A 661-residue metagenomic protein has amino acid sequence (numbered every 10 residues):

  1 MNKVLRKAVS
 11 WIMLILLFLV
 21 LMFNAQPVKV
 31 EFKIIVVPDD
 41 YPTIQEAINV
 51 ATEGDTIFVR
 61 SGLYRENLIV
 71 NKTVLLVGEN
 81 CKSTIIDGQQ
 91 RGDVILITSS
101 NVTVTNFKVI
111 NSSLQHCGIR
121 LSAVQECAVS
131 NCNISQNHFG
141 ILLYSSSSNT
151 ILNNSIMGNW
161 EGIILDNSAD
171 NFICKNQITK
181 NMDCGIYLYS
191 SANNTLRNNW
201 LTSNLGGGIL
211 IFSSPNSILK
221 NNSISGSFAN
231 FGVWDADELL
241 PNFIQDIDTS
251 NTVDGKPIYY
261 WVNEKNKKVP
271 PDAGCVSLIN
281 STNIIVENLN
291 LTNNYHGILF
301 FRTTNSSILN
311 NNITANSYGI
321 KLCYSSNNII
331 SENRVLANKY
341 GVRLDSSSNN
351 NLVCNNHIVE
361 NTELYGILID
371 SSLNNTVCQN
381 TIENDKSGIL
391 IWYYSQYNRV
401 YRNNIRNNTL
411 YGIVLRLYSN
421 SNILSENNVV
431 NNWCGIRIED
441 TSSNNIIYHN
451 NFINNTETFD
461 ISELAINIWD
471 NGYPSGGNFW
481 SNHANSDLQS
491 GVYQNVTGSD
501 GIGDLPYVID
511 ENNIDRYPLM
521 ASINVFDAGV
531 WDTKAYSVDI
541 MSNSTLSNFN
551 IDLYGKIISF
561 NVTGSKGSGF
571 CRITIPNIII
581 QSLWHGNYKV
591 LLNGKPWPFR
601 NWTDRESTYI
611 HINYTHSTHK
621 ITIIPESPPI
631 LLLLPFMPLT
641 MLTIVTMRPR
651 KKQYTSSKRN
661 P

Functional and structural regions predicted by a protein language model:
M1-V37, A47, L76, I86 (+29 more regions): Secretory targeting signatures
F23, V28-K29, K33-I34, D40 (+23 more regions): Functionally critical loop-and-helix segments that line ligand-binding/catalytic clefts of soluble enzyme domains
D39, T73-C117, V253-A273, L291: Right-handed parallel beta-helix/beta-spiral solenoid domain characteristic of secreted/periplasmic
D40-Q45, E53-L75, E79-R91, K108-V109 (+3 more regions): N-terminal extracellular ligand-recognition/capping segment immediately after the signal peptide
N67, G92-V94, Q115-R120, E126 (+14 more regions): Structural detector of coil-to-beta-strand junctions
G92-N137, L278-N294, N311: Parallel beta-helix/beta-solenoid
T563-G586: Surface-exposed beta-strand/loop patches in extracellular or lumenal glycoproteins
N587-K589, G594-Y614: Extracellular/luminal ectodomains and secreted, surface-exposed scaffolds of diverse proteins
